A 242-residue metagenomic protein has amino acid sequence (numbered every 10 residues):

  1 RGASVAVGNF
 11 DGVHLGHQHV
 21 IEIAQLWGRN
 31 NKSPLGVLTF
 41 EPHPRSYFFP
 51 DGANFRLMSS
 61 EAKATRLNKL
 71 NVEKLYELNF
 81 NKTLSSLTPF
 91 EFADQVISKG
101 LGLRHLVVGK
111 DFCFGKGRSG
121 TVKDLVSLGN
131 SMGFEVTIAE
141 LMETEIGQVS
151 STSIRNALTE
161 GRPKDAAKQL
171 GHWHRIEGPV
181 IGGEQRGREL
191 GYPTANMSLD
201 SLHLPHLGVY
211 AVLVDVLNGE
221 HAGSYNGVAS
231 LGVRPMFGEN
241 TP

Functional and structural regions predicted by a protein language model:
R1-S59: N-terminal catalytic cores of NTP/NDP-binding nucleotidyl/phosphoryl-transfer enzymes
H14, L67, L106, A166 (+1 more regions): Residue-level signal for inorganic ion chemistry
F55-A64, L87-A93: Glycine-rich, highly charged phosphate/nucleotide-binding loops
S59-Y76: A glycine-rich helix N-cap at a beta->alpha junction
S86-P193: Classical nucleotidyltransferase
G183-P242: Phosphate/ribose-recognition catalytic cores of enzymes acting on nucleotide-derived substrates
